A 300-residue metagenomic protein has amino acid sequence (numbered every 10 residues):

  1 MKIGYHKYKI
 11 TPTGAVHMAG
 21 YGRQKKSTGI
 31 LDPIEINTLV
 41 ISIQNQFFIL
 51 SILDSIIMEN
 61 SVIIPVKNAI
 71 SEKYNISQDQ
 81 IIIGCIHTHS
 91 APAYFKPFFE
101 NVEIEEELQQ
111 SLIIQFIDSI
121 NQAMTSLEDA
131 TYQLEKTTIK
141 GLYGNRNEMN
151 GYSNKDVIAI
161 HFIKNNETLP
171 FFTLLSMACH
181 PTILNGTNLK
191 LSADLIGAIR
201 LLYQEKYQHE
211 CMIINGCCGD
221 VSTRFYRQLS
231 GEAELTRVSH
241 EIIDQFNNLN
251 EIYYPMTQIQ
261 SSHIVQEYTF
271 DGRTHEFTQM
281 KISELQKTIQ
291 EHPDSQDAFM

Functional and structural regions predicted by a protein language model:
M1-G84, P92-F98, V102-R237, H263-M300: Conserved beta-alpha junction segments in alpha/beta enzyme cores
M124, N250-Y253: Short, hydrophobic alpha-helical segments
D129, I252-P255: Intrinsically disordered or highly flexible coil/loop and linker segments, enriched in small and charged/polar residues
V238-I242: Well-ordered, non-membrane alpha-helical segments in soluble/globular domains
M256-S261: Acidic/aromatic/glycine-rich contiguous surface patches that form carbohydrate-binding/processing clefts and analogous
